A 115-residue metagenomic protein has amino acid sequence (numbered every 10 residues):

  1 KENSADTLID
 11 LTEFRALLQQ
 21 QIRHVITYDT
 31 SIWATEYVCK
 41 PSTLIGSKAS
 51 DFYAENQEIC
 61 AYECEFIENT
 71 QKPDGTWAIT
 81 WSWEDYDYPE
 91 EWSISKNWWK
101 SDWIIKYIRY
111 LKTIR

Functional and structural regions predicted by a protein language model:
K1-R115: Preference for long, amphipathic alpha-helical scaffolds in soluble/luminal domains and all-alpha bundles
